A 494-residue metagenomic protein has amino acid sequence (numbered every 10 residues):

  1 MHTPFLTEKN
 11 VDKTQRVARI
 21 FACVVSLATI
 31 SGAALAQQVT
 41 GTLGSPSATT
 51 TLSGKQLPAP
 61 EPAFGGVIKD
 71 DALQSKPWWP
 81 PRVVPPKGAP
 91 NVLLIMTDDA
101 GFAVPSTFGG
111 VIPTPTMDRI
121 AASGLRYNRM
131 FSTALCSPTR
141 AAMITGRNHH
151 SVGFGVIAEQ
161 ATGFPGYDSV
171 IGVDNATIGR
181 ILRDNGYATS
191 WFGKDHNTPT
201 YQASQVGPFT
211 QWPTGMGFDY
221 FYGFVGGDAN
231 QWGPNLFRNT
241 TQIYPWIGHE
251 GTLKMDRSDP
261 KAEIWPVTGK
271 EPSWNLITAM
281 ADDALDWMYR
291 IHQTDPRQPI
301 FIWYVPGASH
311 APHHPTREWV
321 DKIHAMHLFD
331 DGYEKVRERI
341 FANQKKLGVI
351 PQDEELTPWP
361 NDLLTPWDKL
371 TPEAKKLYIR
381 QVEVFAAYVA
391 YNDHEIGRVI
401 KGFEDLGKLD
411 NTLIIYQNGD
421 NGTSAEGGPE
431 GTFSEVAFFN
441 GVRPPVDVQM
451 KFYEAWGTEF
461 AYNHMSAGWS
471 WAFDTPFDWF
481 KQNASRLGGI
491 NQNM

Functional and structural regions predicted by a protein language model:
M1-A18: N-terminal secretory signal peptides that target proteins for export/translocation
L6-E8, T29, S45: Generic detector of low-complexity/intrinsically disordered segments and short hydrophobic N-terminal stretches
I20-G32: Bacterial N-terminal signal peptides
A34-A36: Boundary at the C-terminal end of the N-terminal hydrophobic targeting segment
T40-P46, G65: N-terminal module-boundary/linker segments of secreted carbohydrate-active enzymes
T50, K55-M494: Formylglycine-dependent sulfatase
